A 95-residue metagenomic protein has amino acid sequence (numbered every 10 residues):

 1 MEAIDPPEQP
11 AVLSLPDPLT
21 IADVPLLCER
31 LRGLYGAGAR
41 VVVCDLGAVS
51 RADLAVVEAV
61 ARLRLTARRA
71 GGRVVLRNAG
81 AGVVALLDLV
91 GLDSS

Functional and structural regions predicted by a protein language model:
M1-A55, A61-S95: STAS-like cytosolic regulatory interaction modules
